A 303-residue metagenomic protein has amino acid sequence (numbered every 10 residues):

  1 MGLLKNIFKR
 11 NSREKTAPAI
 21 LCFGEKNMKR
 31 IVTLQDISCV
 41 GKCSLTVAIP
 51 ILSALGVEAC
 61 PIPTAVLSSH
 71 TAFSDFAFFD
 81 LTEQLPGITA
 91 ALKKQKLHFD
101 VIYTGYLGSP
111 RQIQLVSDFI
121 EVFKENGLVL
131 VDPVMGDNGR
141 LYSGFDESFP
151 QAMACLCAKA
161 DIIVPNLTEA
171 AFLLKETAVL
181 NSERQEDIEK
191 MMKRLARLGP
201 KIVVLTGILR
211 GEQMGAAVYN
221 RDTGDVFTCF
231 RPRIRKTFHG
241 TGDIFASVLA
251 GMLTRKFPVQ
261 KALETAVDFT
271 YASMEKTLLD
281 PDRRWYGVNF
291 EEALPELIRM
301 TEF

Functional and structural regions predicted by a protein language model:
E25-S143, E291-P295, R299: Conserved N-terminal subdomain of the carbohydrate kinase-like
C39-V40, V226-G240: Short pre-catalytic strand/loop immediately N-terminal to key active-site residues, enriched for Gly-Thr
G144-V226: Conserved phosphate/ATP/ADP-binding segment of small-molecule kinases
F172, R235-V259, L263: Short, small-residue alpha-helix embedded
A178-D187, L253-T265: Short, charged, surface-exposed loops that flank catalytic or proteolytic processing sites
Q260-F303: Charged C-terminal helix
